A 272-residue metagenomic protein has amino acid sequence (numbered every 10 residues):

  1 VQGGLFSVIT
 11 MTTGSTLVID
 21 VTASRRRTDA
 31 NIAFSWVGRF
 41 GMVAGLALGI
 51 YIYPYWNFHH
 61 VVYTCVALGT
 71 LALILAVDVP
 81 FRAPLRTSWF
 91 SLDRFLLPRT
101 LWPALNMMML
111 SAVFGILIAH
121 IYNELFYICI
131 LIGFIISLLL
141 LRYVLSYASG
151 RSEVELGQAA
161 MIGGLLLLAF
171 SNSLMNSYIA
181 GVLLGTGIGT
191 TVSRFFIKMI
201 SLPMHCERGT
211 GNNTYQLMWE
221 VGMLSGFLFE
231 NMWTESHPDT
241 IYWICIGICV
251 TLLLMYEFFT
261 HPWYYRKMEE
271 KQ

Functional and structural regions predicted by a protein language model:
Q2-V37: Cytoplasmic helix-loop-helix junction between adjacent transmembrane helices in 12-TM secondary transporters
I9-T22, T190-M204: Intracellular juxtamembrane helix-capping segments at the cytosolic ends of symmetry-related transmembrane helices
R25, A30-V77: Helix-loop-helix hairpin linking two adjacent transmembrane segments in secondary transporters
R25, L71-L105: Flexible interhelical linker loops that connect adjacent transmembrane helices in multi-pass membrane transporters
H59-D78, T240-P262: Symmetry-related core transmembrane helices of the 12-TM Major Facilitator Superfamily/SLC fold
F126-G150, V154-G157, M161: Transmembrane alpha-helices of Major Facilitator/SLC transporters
R151-F195: C-terminal transmembrane helical hairpin of 12-TM major facilitator-type secondary transporters
L202-P238: A late C-terminal transmembrane helix in Major Facilitator Superfamily
